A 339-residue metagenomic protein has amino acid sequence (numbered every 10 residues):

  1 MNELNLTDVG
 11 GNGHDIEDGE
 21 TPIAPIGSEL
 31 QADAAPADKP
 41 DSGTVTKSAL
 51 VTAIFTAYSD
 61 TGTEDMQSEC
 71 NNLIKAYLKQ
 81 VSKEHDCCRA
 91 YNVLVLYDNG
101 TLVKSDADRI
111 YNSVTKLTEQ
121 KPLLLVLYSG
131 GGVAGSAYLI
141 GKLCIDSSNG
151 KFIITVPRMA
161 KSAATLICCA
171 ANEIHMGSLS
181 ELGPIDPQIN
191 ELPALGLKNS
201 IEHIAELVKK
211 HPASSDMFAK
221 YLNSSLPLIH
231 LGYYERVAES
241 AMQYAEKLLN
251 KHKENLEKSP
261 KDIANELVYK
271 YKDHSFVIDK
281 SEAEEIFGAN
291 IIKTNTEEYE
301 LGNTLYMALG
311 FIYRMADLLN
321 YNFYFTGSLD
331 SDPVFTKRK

Functional and structural regions predicted by a protein language model:
M1-M159, T165-K339: Terminal-region recognition feature
